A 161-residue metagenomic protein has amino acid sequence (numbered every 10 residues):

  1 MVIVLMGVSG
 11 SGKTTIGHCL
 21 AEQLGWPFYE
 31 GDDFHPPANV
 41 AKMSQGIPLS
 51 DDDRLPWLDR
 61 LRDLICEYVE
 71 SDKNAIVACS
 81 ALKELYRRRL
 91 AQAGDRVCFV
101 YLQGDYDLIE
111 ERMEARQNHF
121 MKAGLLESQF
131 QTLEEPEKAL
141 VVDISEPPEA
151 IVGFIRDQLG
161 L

Functional and structural regions predicted by a protein language model:
V2: Walker A (P-loop) ATP-phosphate-binding motif of ABC ATPase nucleotide-binding domains
L5: Hydrophobic anchor at the beta1->P-loop junction of P-loop NTPases
S9: The conserved Walker
K13: Conserved lysine of the Walker
H18, E22-R60: Conserved substrate/cofactor phosphate-moiety recognition/catalytic segment in nucleotide-dependent phosphotransferases
D52-A93, L102: Glycine-rich phosphate-binding loop used to anchor ATP phosphates in small-molecule kinases, encompassing both
A93-R112: Conserved phosphate-donor/acceptor-positioning beta-strand/loop module used by diverse small-molecule
A115-F154: Small-molecule kinase domains that catalyze NTP-dependent phosphoryl transfer to phosphate-bearing small molecules
